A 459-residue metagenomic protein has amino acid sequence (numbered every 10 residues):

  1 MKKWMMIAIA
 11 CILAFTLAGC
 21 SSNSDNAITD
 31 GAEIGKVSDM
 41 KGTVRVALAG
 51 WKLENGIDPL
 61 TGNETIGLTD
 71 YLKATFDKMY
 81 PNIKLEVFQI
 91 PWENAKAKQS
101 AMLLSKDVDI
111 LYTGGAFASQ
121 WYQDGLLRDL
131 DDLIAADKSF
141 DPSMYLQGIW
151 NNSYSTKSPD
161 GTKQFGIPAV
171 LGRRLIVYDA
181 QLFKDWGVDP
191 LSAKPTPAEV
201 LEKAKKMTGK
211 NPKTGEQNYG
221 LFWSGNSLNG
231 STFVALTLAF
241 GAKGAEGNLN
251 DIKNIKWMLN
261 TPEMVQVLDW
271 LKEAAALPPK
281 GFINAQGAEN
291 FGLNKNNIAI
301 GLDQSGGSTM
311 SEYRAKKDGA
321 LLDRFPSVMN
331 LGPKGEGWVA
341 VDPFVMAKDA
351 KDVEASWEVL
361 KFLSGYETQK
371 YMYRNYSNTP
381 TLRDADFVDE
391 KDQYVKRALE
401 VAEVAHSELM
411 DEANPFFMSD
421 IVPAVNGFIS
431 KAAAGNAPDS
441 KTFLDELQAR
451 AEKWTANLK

Functional and structural regions predicted by a protein language model:
W4-M6, A10, C20-L126, P190 (+7 more regions): Conserved N-terminal structural module of periplasmic/extracytoplasmic solute-binding proteins
A14-L17: Bacterial Sec-type N-terminal signal peptides, specifically the leucine/valine-rich hydrophobic h-region
T29-A32, K36, A116-R173, L322-N330: Hinge/lid segment of periplasmic solute-binding proteins
R45-A49, N55, Y71, Q120 (+2 more regions): Extracytoplasmic/periplasmic substrate-binding proteins
A47, K157-A169, R174, K184 (+2 more regions): Extracytoplasmic/periplasmic solute-binding protein
K78, K84, K163, W186 (+1 more regions): Extracytoplasmic/periplasmic substrate-recognition and gating elements
K203-A204, G247-I283: Glycine-centered hinge/linker elements that transmit conformational signals in sensory and ligand-binding systems
D323, R374-G427, K431, A456-K459: Long, aromatic- and glycine/proline-rich binding clefts that accommodate carbohydrate-like moieties
